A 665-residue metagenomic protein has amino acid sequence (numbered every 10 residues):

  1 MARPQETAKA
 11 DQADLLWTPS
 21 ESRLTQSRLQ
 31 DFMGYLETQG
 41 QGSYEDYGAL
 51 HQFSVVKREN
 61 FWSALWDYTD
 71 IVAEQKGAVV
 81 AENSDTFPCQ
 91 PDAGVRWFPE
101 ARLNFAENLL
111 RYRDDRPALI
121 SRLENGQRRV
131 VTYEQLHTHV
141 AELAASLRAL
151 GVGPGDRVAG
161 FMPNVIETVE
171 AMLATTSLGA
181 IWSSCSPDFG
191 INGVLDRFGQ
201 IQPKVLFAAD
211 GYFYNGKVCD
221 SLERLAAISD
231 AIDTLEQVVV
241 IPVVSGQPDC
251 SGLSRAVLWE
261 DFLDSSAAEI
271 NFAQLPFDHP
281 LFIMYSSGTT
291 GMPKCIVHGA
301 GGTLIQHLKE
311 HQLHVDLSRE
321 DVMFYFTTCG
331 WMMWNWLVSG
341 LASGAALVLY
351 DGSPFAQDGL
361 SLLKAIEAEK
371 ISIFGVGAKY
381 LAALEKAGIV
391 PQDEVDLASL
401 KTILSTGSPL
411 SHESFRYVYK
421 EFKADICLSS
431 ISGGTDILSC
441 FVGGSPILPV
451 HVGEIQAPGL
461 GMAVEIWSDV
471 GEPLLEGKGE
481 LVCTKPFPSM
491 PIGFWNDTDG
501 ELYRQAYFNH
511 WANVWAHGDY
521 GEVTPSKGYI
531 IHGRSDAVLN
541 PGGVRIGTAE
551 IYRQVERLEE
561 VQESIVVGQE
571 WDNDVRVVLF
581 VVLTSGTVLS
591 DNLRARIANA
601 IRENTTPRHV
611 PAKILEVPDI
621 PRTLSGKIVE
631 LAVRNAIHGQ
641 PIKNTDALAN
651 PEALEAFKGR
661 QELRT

Functional and structural regions predicted by a protein language model:
G48-F53, A106, L119-L173, G190-L195 (+2 more regions): Conserved AMP-binding/adenylate-forming core of the ANL superfamily
D115-P117, V239-V240, S251-Y285, M292 (+3 more regions): Conserved pre-ATP/AMP-binding loop-to-beta segment of ANL
G160, C185-G211, L225, E367 (+10 more regions): AMP-binding/adenylate-forming catalytic core of the ANL superfamily
S177-D261, E369-K370, G377-A378: Structural core segment of the AMP-binding/adenylate-forming
V205-R224, S245, D351-F355, I371-Y417 (+2 more regions): Adenylate-forming
Q237-P242, E603-I628, P641-R664: AMP-binding/adenylate-forming catalytic domain of the ANL superfamily
G302-V322, M332-S372, A387: Conserved AMP-binding/adenylation subdomain of ANL enzymes
L313, E367, K401-G528, R534-V538 (+1 more regions): Conserved AMP-binding/adenylate-forming
